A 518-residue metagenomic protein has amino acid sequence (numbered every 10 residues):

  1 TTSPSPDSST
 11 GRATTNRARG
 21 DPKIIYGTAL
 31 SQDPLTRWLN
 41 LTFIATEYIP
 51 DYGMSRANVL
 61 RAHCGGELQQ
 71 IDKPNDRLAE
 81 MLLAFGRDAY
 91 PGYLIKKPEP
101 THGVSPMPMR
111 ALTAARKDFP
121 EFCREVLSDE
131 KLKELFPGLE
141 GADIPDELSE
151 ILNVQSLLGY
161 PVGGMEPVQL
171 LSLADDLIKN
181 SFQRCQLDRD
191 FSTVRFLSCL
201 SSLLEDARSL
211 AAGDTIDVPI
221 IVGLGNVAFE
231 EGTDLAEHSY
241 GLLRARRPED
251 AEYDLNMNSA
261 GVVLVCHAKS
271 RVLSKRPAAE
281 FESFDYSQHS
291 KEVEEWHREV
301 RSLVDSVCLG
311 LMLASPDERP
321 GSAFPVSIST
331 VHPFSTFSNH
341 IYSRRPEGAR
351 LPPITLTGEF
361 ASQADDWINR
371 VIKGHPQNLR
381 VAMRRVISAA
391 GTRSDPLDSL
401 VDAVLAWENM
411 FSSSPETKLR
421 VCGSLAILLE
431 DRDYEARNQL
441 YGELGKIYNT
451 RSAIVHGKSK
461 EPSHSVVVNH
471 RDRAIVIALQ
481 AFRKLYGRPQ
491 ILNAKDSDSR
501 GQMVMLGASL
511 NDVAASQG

Functional and structural regions predicted by a protein language model:
T1-C199, Q377-R380, R384, R393-S394 (+3 more regions): Polyanionic, low-complexity intrinsically disordered segments
K117-D398, V467, I475-V476, Q480-G518: Charged, non-catalytic interaction/linker regions at domain boundaries that couple catalytic cores to substrate
W367-K373, W407-F411, E435-L440: A ubiquitous short alpha-helical element
S399-A403: Catalytic-loop motifs flanking and including active-site residues across diverse enzymes
V404-R420: Short, contiguous, well-structured surface segments enriched in hydrophobic/aromatic residues
L428: Active-site-proximal segments of catalytic enzyme domains that coordinate small-molecule cofactors or metal ions
D431: Short, flexible loop segments at the rims of nucleotide/cofactor-binding pockets, characterized by
